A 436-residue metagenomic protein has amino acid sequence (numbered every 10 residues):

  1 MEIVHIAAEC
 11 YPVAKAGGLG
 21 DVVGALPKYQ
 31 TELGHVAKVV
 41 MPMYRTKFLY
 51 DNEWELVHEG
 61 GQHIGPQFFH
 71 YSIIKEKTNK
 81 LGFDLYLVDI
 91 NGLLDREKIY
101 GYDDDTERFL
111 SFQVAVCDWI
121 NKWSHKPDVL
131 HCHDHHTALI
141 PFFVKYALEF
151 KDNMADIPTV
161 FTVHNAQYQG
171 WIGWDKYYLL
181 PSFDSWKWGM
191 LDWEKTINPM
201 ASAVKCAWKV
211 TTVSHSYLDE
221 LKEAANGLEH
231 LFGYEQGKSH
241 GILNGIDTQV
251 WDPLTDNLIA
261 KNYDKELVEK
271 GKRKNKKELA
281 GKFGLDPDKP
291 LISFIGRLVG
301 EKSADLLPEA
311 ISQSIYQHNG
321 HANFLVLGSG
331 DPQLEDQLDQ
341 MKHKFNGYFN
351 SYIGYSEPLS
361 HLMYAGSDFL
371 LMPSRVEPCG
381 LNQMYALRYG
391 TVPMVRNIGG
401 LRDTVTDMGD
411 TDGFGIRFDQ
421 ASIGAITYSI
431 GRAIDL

Functional and structural regions predicted by a protein language model:
M1-L436: Catalytic cores of nucleotide-sugar-dependent glycosyltransferases that transfer UDP/GDP/TDP-activated
